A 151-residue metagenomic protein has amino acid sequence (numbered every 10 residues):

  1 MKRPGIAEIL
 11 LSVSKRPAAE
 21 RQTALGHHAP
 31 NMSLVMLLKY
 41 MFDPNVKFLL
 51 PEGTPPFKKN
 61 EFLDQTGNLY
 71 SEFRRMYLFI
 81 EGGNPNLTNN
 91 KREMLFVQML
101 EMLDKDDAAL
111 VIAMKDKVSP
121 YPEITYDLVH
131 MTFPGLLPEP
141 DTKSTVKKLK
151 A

Functional and structural regions predicted by a protein language model:
M1-A151: N-terminal nucleic-acid-engaging modules of covalent nucleotidyltransferase systems
